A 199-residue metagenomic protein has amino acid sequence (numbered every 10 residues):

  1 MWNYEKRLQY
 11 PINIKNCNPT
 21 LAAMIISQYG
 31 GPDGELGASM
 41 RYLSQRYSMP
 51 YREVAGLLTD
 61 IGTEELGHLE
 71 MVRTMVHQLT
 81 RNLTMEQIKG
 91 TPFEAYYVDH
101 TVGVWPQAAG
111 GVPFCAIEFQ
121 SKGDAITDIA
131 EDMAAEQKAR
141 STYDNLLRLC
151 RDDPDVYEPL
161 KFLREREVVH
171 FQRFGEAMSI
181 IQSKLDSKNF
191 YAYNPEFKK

Functional and structural regions predicted by a protein language model:
M1-K199: Non-heme di-metal
